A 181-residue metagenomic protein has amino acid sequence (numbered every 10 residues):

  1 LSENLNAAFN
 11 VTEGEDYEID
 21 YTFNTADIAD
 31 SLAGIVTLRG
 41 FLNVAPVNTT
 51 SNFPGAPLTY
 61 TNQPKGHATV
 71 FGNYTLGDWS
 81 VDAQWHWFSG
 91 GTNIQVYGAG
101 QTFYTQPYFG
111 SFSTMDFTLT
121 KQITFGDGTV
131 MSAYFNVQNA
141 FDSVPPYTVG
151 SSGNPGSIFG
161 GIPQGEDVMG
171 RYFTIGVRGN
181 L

Functional and structural regions predicted by a protein language model:
L1-V96: Gram-negative outer-membrane beta-barrel transporters
A7-V11, P57-P64, F103-S111, Q164-M169: Replace "Gram-negative outer membrane beta-barrel proteins" with "bacterial and organellar outer membrane beta-barrel
V11-E15, P64-A68, S111-M115, T129 (+1 more regions): Residues that define the transmembrane beta-barrel architecture of outer-membrane proteins
D16-N24, D116-Q122, V177: Short, well-ordered amphipathic alpha-helices
E18, I35-R39, F71, S80-D82 (+4 more regions): Residue-level detector of the transmembrane beta-barrel scaffold of outer-membrane proteins
D30-L32, G100-T102, T129-V130: Short glycine/proline-enriched turns and hinge-like loops at secondary-structure junctions
P46, W87-V96, K121-L181: C-terminal beta-signal and adjacent terminal beta-strands/loops of Gram-negative outer-membrane beta-barrel proteins
D82-D116, T120: Extracytoplasmic gating/loop element in the C-terminal half of outer-membrane beta-barrel translocons and assembly
